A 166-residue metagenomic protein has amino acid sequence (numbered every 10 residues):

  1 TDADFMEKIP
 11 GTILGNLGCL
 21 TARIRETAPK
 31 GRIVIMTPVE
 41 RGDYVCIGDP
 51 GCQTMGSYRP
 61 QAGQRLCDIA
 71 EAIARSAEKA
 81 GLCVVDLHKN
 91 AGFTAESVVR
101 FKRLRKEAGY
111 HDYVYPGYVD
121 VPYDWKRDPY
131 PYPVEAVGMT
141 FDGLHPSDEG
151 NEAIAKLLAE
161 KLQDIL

Functional and structural regions predicted by a protein language model:
T1-E152, K156-I165: Alpha-helical cap/lid subdomain in secreted, periplasmic, or secretory-pathway luminal O-acyl-processing enzymes
